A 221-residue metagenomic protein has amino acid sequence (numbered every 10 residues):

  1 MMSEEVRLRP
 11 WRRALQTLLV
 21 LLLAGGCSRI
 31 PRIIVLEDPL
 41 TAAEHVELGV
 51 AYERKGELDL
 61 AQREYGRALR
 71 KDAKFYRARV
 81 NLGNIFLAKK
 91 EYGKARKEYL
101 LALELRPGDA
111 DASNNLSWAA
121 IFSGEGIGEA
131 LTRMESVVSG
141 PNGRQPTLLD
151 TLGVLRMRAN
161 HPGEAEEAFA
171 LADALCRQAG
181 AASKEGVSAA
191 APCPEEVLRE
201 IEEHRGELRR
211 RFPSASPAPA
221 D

Functional and structural regions predicted by a protein language model:
V35, A42-A43, Y76-R77, A110-D111 (+2 more regions): Helix-start (N-cap) detector for alpha-helical repeat units in TPR-like alpha-solenoids, especially tetratricopeptide
E37, K71, L105, S139-P141 (+1 more regions): Structural marker of alpha-solenoid helical repeat scaffolds
V46, E53, V80, L87-A88 (+2 more regions): Position-specific recognition of the canonical hydrophobic site in helix A of tetratricopeptide repeat
A88, L100-T147: Alpha-helical adaptor scaffolds
